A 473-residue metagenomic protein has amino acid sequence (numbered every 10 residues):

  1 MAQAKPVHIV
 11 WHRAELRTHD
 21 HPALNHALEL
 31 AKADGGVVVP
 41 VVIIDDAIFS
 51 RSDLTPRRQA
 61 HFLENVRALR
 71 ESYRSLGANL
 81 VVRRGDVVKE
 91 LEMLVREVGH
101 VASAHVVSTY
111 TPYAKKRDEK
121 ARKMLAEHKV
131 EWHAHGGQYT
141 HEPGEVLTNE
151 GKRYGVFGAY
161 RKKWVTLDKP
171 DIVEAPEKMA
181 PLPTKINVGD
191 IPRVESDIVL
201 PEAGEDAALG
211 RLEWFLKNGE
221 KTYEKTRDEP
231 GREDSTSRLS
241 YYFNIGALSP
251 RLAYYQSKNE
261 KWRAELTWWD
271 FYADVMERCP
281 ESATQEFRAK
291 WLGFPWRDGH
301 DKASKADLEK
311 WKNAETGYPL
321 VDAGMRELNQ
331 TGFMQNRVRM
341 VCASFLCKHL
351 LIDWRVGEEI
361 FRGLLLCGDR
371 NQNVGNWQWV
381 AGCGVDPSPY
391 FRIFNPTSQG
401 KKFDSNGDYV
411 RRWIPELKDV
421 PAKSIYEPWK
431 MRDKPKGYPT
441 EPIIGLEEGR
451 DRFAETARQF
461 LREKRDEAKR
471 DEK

Functional and structural regions predicted by a protein language model:
M1-I172, R326-E327, E455-R465: Trp/Phe/Arg-rich N-terminal binding region typifying the photolyase-homology
H19, H61, N65, G204-A207 (+3 more regions): Soluble or luminal CAZymes and related metallo-dependent hydrolases
A23, N65, L69, A208-F215 (+6 more regions): Alpha-helical packing segments of well-folded alpha/beta enzyme cores
R58, F62, N313, G317 (+2 more regions): Residue-level preference for long, well-ordered alpha-helices that form the structural scaffold of enzyme catalytic
V130, G151-W296, F403-K473: Glycine/tryptophan-enriched, flexible segments
R232-P415: Active-site-proximal binding-pocket segments
